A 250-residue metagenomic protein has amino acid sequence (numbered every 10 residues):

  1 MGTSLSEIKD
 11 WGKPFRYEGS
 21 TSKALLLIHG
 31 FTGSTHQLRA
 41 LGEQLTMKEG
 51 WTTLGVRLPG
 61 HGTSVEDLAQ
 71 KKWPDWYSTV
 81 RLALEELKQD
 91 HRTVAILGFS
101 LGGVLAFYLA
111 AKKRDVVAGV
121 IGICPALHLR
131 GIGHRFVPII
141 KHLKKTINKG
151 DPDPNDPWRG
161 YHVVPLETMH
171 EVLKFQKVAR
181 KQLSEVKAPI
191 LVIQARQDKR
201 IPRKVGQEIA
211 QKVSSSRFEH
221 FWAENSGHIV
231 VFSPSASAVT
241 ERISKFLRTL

Functional and structural regions predicted by a protein language model:
E7-S64: Short, surface-exposed "cap/lid" segments of acyl-processing enzymes
G12, P165-Q182: Active-site nucleophile elbow and catalytic-triad environment of alpha/beta-hydrolase enzymes
E66, S226-A236: Catalytic histidine-centered segment of alpha/beta-hydrolase-like enzymes
G98-G102, A106: Gly/Ala-rich beta-loop-alpha elbow adjacent to hydrolase catalytic centers
I121-G131: Active-site nucleophile loop of the alpha/beta-hydrolase fold
V186, V192-Q194, D198: Short beta-strand/loop motif that positions the catalytic acidic residue of the alpha/beta-hydrolase fold
K199-V205: Conserved alpha/beta-hydrolase "acid-adjacent" motif
Q207, Q211-I229: Catalytic histidine neighborhood in serine/cysteine hydrolases with alpha/beta-hydrolase-type architecture
